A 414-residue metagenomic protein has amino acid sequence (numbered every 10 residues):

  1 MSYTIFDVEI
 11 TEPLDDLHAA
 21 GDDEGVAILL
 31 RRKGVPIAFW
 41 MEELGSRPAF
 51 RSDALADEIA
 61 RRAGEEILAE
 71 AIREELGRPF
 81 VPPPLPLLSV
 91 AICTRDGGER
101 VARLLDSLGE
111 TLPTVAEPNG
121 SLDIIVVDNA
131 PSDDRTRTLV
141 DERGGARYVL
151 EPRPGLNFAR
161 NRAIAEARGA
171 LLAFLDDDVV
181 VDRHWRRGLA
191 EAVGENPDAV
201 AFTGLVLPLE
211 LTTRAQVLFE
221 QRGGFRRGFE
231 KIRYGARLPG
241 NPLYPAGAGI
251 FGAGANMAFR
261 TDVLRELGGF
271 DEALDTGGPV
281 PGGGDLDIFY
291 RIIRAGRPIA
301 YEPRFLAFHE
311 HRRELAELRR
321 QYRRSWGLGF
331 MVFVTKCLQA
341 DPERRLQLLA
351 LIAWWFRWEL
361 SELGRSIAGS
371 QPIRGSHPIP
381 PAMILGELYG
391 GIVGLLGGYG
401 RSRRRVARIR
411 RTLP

Functional and structural regions predicted by a protein language model:
S2-K33, A38-F39, L44-E110, A116-N119: N-proximal low-complexity "stem/linker" segments adjacent to membrane-targeting elements
S107, D128-R137, V179: A conserved acidic beta->alpha catalytic loop
R137, E151-A167: Glycine-rich, basic loop-to-helix element that forms the pyrophosphate-binding segment of sugar-nucleotide handling
L172: Short aromatic/hydrophobic "clamp" motif used to bind/position activated sugar donors
H184-G224: Conserved donor NDP-sugar-binding/catalytic core segment of glycosyltransferases
R222-G249: Short, flexible, basic/aromatic active-site loop/helix in glycosyltransferases
I250-G268, A273-F305: A short, conserved alpha-helix in the catalytic core of glycosyltransferases
Q321-W326, D341-P414: Non-catalytic, C-terminal membrane-associated alpha-helical segments of glycosyltransferases
